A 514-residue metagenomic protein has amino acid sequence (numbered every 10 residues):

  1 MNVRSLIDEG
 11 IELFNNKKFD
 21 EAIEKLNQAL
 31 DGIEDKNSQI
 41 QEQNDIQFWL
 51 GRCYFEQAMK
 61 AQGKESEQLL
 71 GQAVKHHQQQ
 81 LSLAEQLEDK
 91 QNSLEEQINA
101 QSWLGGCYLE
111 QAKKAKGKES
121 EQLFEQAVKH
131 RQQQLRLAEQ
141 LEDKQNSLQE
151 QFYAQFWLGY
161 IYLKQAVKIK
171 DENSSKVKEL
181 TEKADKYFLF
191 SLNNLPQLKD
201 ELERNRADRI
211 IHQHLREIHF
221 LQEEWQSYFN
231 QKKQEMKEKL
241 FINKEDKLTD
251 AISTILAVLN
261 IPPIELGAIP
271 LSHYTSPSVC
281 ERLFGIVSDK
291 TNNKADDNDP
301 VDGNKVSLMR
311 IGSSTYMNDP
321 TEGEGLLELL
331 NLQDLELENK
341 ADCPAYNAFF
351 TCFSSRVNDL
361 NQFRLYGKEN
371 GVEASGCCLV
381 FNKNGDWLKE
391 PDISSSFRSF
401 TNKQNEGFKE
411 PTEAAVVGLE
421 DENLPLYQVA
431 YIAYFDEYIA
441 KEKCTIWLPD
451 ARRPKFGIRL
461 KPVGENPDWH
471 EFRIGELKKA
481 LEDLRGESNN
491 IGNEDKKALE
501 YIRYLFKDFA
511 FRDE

Functional and structural regions predicted by a protein language model:
N2-E24, M59-K60: Alpha-helical segment of the N-proximal tetratricopeptide repeat
I7-N15, E42-E56, E96-E110, E150-K164 (+1 more regions): Conserved alpha-helical positions within TPR/SEL1-like repeat arrays
F19, K60-G63, L70, K114 (+4 more regions): TPR-repeat structural position
L30-Q43, Q80-Q97, L135-Q151, N193-N205: Flexible helix-coil transition and linker loops at the boundaries of alpha-helical arrays
N37, G51, E56-G63, E88 (+6 more regions): Short coil/turn linking the two alpha-helices of tandem helical-hairpin repeats
R216-E514: Partner-binding and oligomerization surfaces adjacent to conserved cores of proteins that assemble macromolecular
